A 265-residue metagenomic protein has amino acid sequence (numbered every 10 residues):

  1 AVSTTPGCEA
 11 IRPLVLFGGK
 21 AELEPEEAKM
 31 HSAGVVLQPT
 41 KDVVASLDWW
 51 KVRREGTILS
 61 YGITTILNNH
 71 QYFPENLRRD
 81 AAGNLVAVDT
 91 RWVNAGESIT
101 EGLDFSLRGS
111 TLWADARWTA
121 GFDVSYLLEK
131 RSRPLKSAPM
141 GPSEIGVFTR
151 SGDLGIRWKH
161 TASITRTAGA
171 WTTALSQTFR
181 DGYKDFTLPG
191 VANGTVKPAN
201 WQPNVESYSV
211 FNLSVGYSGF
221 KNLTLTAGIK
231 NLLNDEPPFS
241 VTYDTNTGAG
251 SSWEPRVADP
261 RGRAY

Functional and structural regions predicted by a protein language model:
A1-E26, W49-A82, K184, K230-G248: Surface-exposed extracellular loop regions of Gram-negative outer-membrane beta-barrel proteins, predominantly
A1-S46, N84, V88-W113, D153-W158 (+2 more regions): Outer-membrane beta-barrel signature, preferentially recognizing the C-terminal barrel domain of Gram-negative
V35, L47, F105-L107, I164 (+5 more regions): Hydrophobic, well-ordered secondary-structure elements that form the walls of internal hydrophobic environments
K41-A45, D115-W118, A170-A174, K221-L225: Repeated loop/turn-to-beta-strand initiation elements of outer-membrane beta-barrel proteins
W50-P189: Gram-negative outer-membrane beta-barrel transporters
L128, F179-V191, Y217-Y265: C-terminal beta-signal and adjacent terminal beta-strands/loops of Gram-negative outer-membrane beta-barrel proteins
R150, W201, S252-P255: Short, P/G- and charge-enriched loop/turn segments at secondary-structure junctions
L175-F179, K184-S214: Generic long, charged, amphipathic alpha-helical segments
